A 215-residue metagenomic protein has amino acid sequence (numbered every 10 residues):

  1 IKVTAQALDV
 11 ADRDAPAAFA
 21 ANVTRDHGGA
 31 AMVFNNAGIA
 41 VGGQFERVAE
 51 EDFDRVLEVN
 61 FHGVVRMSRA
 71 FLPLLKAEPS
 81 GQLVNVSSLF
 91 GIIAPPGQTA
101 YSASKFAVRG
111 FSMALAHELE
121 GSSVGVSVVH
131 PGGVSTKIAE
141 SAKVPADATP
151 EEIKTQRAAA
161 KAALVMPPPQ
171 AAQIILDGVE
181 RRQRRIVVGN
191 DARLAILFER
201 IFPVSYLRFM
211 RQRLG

Functional and structural regions predicted by a protein language model:
I1, N22-V33, V41: A glycine-rich helix->loop->beta "capping" turn within Rossmann-like NAD(P)(H)-dependent oxidoreductase domains
A7-A18, E50: The beta1-alpha1 cofactor-binding region of Rossmann-like NAD(H)/NADP(H)-dependent oxidoreductases
Q44-F45, A49-D54: Substrate-binding pocket helix/loop in short-chain dehydrogenase/reductase
S68, S104: Active-site helix of classical SDR
P73, H117-E120: Alpha-helical segment proximal to the catalytic Tyr-Lys
S88: Residue(s) in the substrate-gating loop at a strand-loop-helix junction that position the organic substrate next
G121-N190: SDR active-site lid
